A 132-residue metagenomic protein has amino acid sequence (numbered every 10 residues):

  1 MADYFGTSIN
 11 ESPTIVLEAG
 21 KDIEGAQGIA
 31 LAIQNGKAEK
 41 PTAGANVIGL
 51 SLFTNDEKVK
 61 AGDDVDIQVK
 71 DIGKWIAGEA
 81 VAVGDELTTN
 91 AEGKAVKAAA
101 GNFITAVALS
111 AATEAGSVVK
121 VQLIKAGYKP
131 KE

Functional and structural regions predicted by a protein language model:
M1-E132: Surface-exposed, low-hydrophobicity beta-strand/loop segments enriched in small/polar/acidic residues
